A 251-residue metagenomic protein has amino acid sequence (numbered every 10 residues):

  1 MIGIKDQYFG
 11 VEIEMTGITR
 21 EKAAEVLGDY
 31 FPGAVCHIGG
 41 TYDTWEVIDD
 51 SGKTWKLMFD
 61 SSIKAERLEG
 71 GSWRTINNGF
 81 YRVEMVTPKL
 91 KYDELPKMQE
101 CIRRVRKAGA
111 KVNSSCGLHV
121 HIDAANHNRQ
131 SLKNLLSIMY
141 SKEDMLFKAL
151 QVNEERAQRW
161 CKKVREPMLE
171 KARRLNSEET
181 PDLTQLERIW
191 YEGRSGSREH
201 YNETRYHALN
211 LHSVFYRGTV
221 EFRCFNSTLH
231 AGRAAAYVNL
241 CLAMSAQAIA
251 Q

Functional and structural regions predicted by a protein language model:
M1-K111, A125-Q251: C-terminal accessory/tail domains of diverse enzymes
S114-L118, I122: Short, conserved phosphate-binding/catalytic loop or strand-edge motifs used in phosphoryl-/nucleotidyl-transfer
